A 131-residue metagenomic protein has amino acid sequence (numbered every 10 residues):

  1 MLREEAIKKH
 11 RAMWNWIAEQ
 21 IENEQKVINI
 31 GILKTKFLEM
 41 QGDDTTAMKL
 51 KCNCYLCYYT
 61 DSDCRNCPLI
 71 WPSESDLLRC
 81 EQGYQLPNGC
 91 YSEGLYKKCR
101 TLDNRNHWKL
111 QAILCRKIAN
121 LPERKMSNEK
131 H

Functional and structural regions predicted by a protein language model:
M1-H131: Cysteine-centered metal-binding/redox modules
